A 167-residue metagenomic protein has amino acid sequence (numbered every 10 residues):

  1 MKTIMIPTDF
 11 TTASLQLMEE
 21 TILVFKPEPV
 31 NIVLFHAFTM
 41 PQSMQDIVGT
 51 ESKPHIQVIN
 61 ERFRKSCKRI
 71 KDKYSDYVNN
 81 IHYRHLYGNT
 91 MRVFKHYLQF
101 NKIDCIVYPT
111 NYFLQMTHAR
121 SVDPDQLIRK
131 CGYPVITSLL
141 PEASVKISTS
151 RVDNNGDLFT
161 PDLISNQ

Functional and structural regions predicted by a protein language model:
K2-V48, T160-Q167: Small/aliphatic-rich secondary-structure junction motif
L17-T21, V93-Y97, D123: A short acidic, amphipathic alpha-helical/loop segment
V33-F35, H82-L86, N101, P134-S138: General small-molecule cofactor/ligand-binding pocket signal
M44-I47, K95, H118-A119, S148: Short, well-ordered secondary-structure micro-motifs
E51-K65: A short acidic, glycine-rich active-site loop that binds or catalyzes chemistry on phosphate/adenosine moieties
E61-I81: Phosphate/nucleotide-donor binding subsite
Y74-I106, Y112, L163-Q167: Structural beta-alpha unit
N101-S165: Gly/Ser-rich helix-loop-strand patches that form or flank binding pockets for ribonucleotide-derived cofactors
